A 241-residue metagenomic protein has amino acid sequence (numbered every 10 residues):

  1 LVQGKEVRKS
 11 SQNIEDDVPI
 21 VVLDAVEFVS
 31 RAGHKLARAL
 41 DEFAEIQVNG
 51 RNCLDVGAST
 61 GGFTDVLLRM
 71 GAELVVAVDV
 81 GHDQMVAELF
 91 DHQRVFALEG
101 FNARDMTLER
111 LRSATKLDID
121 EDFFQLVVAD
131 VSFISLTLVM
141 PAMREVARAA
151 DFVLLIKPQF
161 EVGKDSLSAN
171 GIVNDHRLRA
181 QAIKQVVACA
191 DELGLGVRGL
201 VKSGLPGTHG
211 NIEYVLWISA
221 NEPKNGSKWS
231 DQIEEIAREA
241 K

Functional and structural regions predicted by a protein language model:
L1-I46: S4-like RNA-binding module at protein N-termini
V48-S59: Conserved class I S-adenosyl-L-methionine
S59-T64, G81: Residues at the N-terminus of the alpha-helix immediately C-terminal to the conserved SAM/SAH-binding loop
E73-V76: Short beta-strand element of Class I
V78-L138: S-adenosyl-L-methionine
T137-V153: A short glycine-rich, Lys/Arg-flanked "PGG" loop and its adjoining helix->strand segment in the class I
P158-N174: Short, glycine-/aromatic-enriched active-site segment of Class I SAM-dependent methyltransferases
I212, S219-K241: Flexible, glycine-/basic-rich loop-and-beta segments that form/coincide with the SAM-dependent methyltransferase
